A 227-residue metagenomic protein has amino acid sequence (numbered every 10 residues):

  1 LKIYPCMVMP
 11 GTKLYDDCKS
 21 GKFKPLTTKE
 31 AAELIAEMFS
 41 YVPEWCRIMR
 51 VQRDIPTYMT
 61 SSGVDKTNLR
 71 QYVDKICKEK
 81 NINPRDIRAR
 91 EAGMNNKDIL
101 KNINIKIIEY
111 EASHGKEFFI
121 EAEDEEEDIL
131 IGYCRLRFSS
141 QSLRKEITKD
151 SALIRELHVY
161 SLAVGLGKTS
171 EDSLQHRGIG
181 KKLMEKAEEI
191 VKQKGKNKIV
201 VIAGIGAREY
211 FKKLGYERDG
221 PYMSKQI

Functional and structural regions predicted by a protein language model:
L1-K13, K29-T57, L153: Conserved C-terminal portion of the radical SAM core fold that forms the substrate/S-adenosylmethionine-binding
M7, I202-I227: Active-site/acyl-donor-binding loops of N-acyltransferases
M7-G11, Y15, Y160-G167, A207: Conserved radical SAM core fold
Y15-L26, T169-S170: Glycine-rich tight-turn/loop motif centered on a GG-T
R47-A152, H158-V159, V164-L166, S224-Q226: Non-catalytic substrate-recognition and accessory regions of acyl/acetyltransferase enzymes
S170-I190: Conserved acetyl-CoA-binding loop-helix of GNAT-fold acetyltransferases
E189-A203: Conserved GNAT acetyl-CoA-binding A-motif
